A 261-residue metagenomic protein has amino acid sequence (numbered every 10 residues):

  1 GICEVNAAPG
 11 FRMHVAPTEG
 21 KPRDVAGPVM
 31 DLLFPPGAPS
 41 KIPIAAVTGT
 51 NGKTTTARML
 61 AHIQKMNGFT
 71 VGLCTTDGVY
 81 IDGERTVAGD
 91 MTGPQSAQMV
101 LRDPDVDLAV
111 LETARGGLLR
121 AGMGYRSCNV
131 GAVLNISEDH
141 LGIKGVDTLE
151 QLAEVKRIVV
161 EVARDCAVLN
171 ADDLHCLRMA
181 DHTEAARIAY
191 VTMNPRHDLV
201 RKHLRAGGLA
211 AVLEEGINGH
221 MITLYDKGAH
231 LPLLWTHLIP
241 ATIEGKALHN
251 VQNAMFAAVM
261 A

Functional and structural regions predicted by a protein language model:
G1-T48: ATP-dependent carboxylate activation and anion-phosphoryl transfer catalytic cores that bind Mg-ATP to form
A8-R12, G78-I81, S137-L141: A short, flexible beta-alpha/helix-coil linker loop
A16-T18, R85-V87, I143-D147, F256 (+1 more regions): Short, solvent-exposed loop/turn segments at secondary-structure boundaries
D31, A61-M66, R102, D181: Short, well-ordered alpha-helices that flank and scaffold nucleotide-derived cofactor binding pockets
P36-R85: Walker A (P-loop) phosphate-binding motif
L60, Q64, V100, A254-A261: Buried hydrophobic packing segments
R85-H203, A241-E244: Flexible active-site lid/hinge loop adjacent to a nucleotide/diphosphate and Mg2+-phosphate binding pocket
V146-A153, A186-A261: Adenine nucleotide phosphate-binding catalytic loops in nucleotide-utilizing enzymes
